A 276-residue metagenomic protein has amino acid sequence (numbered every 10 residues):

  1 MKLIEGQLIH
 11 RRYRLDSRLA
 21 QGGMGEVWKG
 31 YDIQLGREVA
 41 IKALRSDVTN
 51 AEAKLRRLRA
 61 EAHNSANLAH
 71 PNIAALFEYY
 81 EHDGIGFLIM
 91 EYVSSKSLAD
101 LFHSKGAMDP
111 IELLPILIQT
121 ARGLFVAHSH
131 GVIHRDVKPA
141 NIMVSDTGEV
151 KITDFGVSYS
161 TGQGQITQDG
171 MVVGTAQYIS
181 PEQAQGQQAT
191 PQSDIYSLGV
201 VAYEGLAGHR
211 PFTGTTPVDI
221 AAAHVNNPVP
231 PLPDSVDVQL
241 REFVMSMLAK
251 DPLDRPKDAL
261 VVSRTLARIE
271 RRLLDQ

Functional and structural regions predicted by a protein language model:
A43-N67: AlphaC helix of the eukaryotic protein kinase fold
Y79: Activation-segment/catalytic-loop signature of the eukaryotic protein kinase fold
D83-S97, L101: Conserved short submotifs of the Hanks-type protein kinase catalytic core that shape the nucleotide-binding pocket
I116-L117: Activation segment signature within eukaryotic-like protein kinase domains
T120-V132: Protein kinase catalytic-loop region centered on the HRD/HxD motif
D194: Conserved catalytic-loop aspartate of Hanks-type protein kinases
R255: Conserved HRD-motif arginine in the catalytic loop of eukaryotic-like protein kinases
